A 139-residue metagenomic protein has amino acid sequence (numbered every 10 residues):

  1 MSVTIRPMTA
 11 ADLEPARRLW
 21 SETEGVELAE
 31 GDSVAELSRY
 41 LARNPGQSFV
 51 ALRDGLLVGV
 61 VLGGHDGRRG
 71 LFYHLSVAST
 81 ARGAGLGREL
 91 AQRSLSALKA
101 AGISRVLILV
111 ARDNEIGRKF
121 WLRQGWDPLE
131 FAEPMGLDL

Functional and structural regions predicted by a protein language model:
V3, P7-H74, A91-R93, A97 (+3 more regions): Acetyl-CoA-dependent GNAT
L75-R82, V110-A111: A short, internal acetyl-CoA/4′-phosphopantetheine-binding micro-motif in the GNAT/acyltransferase core
G83-S96, R123: Conserved acetyl-CoA-binding loop-helix of GNAT-fold acetyltransferases
L98-V110: Conserved GNAT acetyl-CoA-binding A-motif
I108-G117, G136-L139: Conserved beta-strand-loop-alpha-helix junction that forms the acyl-donor binding cleft
I116-L129: Short acidic, glycine/proline-enriched helix-loop-strand junctions
